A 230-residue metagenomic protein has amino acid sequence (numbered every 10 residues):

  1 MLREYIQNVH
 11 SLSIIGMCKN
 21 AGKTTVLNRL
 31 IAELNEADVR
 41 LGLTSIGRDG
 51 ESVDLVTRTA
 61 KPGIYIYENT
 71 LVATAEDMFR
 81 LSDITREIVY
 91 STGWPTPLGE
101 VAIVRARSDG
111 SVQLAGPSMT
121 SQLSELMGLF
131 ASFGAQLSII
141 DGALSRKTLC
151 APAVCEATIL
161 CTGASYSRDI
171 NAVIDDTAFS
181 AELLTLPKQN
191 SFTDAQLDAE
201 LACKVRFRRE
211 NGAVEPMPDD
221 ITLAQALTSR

Functional and structural regions predicted by a protein language model:
M1, V26, Q122-L126: Well-ordered alpha-helical segments embedded in enzymatic catalytic cores
L2-I46: Walker A (P-loop) phosphate-binding motif
E4-Q7, K19, N35, P95 (+3 more regions): Solvent-exposed alpha-helices and their adjacent loops that cap or buttress functional pockets in soluble metabolic
S11-C18, V104-G116: Short, basic, glycine/proline-bearing loop/turn elements
K19-T24, R48-G50, A143-T148, Y166: Gly/Ser/Thr-rich loops at beta-strand to alpha-helix junctions that form or flank small-molecule/cofactor-binding
T24-L27, V53-V56, I170-A172: Short, glycine/acidic-enriched capping/hinge loops at junctions between secondary-structure elements
L30-R105: N-terminal phosphate/diphosphate-binding loop that engages ATP/GTP or pyrophosphate donors across diverse enzyme folds
M119, L123-R230: Conserved catalytic-core segment of NTP-binding enzymes
